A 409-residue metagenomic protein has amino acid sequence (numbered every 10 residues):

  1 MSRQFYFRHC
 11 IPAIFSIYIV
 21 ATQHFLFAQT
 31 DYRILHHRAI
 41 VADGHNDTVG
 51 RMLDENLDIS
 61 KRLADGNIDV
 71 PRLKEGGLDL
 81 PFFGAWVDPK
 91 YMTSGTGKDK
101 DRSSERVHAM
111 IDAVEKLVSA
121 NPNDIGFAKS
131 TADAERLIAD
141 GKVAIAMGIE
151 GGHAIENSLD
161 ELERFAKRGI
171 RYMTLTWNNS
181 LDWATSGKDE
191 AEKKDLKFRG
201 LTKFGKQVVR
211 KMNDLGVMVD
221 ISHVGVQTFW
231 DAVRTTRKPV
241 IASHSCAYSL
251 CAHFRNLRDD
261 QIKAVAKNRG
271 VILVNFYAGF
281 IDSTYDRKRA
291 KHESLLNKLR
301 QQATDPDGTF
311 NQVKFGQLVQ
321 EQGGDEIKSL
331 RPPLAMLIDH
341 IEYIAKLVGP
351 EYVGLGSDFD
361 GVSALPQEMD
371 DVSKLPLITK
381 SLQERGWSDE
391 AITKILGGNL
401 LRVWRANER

Functional and structural regions predicted by a protein language model:
M1-R8: N-terminal secretory signal peptides that target proteins for export/translocation
C10-H24: Bacterial N-terminal signal peptides
F27-L196, A252-R409: N-terminal hydrophobic targeting/anchoring segments and the immediately downstream early-domain regions of hydrolases
E156, K167-R255: Divalent metal-binding pocket/active-site signature
